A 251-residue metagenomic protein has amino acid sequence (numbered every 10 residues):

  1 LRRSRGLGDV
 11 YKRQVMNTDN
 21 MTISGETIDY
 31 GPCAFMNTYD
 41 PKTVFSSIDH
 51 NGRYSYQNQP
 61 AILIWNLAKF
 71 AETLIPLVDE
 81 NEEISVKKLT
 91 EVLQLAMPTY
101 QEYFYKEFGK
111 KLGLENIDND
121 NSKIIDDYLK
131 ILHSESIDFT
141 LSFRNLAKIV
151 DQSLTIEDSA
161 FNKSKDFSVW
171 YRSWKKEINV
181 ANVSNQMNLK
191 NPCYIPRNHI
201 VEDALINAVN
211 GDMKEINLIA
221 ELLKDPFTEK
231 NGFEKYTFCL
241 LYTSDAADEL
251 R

Functional and structural regions predicted by a protein language model:
L1-Y11, Y242-R251: Single conserved hydrophobic/aromatic residue that forms the stacking wall/gate of nucleotide- or nucleobase-binding
R2-G6, Y11, M16, F108-G109 (+1 more regions): Hydrophobic alpha-helix position signal
K12, N17-A61: Catalytic activation segment of kinase domains across protein kinase-like and atypical kinase folds
V15, D19-N20, S24, K148-I149 (+2 more regions): Conserved acidic functional residues
D29, A34, E83, K214 (+1 more regions): A generic "cationic amphipathic patch" detector
H50-S244: Regulatory N- and C-terminal appendages and interdomain linkers associated with kinase/kinase-like NTP transferase
